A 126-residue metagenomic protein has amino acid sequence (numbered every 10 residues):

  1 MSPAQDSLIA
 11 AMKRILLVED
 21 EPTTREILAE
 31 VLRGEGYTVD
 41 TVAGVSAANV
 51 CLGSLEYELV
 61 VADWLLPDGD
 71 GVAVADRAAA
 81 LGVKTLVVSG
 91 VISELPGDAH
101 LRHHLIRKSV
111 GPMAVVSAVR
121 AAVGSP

Functional and structural regions predicted by a protein language model:
M1-R14, G97-A99, V110-P126: Non-catalytic signal-transmission and effector/linker regions of two-component phosphorelay proteins
L16, T41-L59: Acidic, metal-coordinating helix/loop segments flanking the phosphotransfer/catalytic sites of two-component signaling
E19: Conserved acidic carboxylate
P22-D40: Two-component/phosphorelay signaling modules centered on CheY-like receiver
G44, D70-A73: Acidic catalytic/metal-coordinating carboxylates
D63: Active-site residues of response regulator receiver
P67: The feature encodes the CheY-like receiver
L86-S89: Hydrophobic/aromatic residues positioned on beta-strands within the core alpha/beta folds
